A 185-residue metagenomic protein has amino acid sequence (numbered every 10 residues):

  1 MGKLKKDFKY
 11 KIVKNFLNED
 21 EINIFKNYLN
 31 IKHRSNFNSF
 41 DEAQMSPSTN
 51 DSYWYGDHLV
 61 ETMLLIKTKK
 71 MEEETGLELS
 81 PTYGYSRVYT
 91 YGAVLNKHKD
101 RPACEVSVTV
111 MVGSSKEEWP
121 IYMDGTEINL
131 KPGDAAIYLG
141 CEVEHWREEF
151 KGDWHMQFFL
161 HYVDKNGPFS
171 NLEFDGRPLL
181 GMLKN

Functional and structural regions predicted by a protein language model:
M1-T75: Non-heme Fe(II)/2-oxoglutarate
L4-D7, S80, W154: A short, polar/charged loop/turn motif at coil->beta-strand junctions and beta-hairpin connectors
I12-V13, S80-P81, I137-Y138, F159: A structural signal for short, well-ordered beta-strand segments and their strand-loop junctions that often border
N18, Y83-R87, G125-I128: Short secondary-structure transition/capping segments
S48, Y53, T62-P120: Conserved double-stranded beta-helix
T90-W146, W154-F158, V163-L179: Catalytic core of non-heme Fe(II) oxygenases with the double-stranded beta-helix
L179-N185: Charged phosphate-binding loop/patch that engages nucleotide di/tri-phosphates or the phosphate backbone of nucleic
